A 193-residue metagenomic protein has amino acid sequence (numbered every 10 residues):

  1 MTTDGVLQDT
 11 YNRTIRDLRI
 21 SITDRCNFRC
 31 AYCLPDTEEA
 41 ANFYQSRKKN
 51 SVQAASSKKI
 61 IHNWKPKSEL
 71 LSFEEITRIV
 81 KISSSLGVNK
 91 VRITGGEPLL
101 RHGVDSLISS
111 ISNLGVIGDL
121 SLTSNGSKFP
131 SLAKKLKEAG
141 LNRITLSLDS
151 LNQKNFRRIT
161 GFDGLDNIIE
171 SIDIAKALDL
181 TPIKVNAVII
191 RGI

Functional and structural regions predicted by a protein language model:
D4-T10: A detector for short, charged/polar N-terminal pre-domain segments
V6, H62-K67, N155, I159: Short coil/turn segments at secondary-structure junctions
T10-F73: Canonical Radical SAM [4Fe-4S] cluster-binding loop centered on the CxxxCxxC motif and its immediate flanking residues
S57, F73, T77-R92, L100-I193: Radical SAM/AdoMet-radical enzyme domain recognition
